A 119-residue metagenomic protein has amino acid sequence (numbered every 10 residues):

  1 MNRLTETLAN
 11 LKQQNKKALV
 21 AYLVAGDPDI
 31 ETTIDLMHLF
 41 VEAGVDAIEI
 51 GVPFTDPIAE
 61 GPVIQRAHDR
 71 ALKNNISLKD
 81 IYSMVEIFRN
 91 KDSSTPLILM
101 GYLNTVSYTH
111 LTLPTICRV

Functional and structural regions predicted by a protein language model:
M1-V20, V85: N-terminal amphipathic alpha-helix/helix-capping segment at the start of soluble metabolic enzymes
A18, V24, P28, A43 (+2 more regions): Alpha-helical transmembrane segments of multi-pass membrane transport proteins
L19-A21, I48-I50, L97-G101: Hydrophobic faces of well-ordered beta-strands that scaffold small-molecule active sites in alpha/beta enzyme cores
V24-G26, P53-T55, M100-N104: Active-site beta-loop-alpha junctions enriched in small/polar residues
D27-D29, N74, L103-Y108: Short, small-residue-enriched loops and turns at beta-alpha junctions that line or gate enzyme active sites
E49-I76: Glycine-rich, proline-tolerant flexible connector loops at the mouths of alpha/beta enzymes
T109-T115: Conserved small/polar residues in nucleotide/adenosyl-binding loops
